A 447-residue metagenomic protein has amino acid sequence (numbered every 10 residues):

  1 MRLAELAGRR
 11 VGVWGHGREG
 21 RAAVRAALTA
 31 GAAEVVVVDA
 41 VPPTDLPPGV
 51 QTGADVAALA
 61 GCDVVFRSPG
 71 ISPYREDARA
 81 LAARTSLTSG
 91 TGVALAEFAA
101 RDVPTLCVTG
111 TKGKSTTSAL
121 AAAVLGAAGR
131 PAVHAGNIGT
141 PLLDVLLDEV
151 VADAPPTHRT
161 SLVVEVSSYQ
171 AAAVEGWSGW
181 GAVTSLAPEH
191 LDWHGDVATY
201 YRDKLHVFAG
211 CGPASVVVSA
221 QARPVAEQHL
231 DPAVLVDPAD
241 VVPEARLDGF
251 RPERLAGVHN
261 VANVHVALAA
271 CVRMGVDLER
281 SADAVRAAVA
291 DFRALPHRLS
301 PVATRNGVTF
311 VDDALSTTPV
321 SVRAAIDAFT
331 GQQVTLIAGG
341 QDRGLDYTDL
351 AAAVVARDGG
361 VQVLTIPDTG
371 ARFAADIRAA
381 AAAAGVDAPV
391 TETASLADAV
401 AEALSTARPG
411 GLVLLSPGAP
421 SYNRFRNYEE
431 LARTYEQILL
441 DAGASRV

Functional and structural regions predicted by a protein language model:
M1-R10, W14-C107, A290, R298-S300 (+3 more regions): Short, basic phosphate-binding NTP loop
R2-A4, R10-V11, A22-A26, F250-G360: Nucleotide phosphate-binding/pyrophosphate-handling subdomain across enzymes that bind or process nucleotide phosphates
W14, V38, E165, V183-S185 (+2 more regions): Short beta-strands and strand-loop turn motifs
A27, V65, V108, N137 (+10 more regions): Residue-level signal for inorganic ion chemistry
E34-A40, V217-Q221, T335-G339, D358-T369: Short internal beta-strands
D45-A54, R84-L87, V103, W180-G181 (+2 more regions): Active-site regions of enzymes building and remodeling cell-envelope glycoconjugates
L46-P48, Y347-G411, R446-V447: C-terminal helical cap/extension that packs against the catalytic core of soluble nucleotide-cofactor enzymes
P69, P73-S215, A220-P232, E436-V447: Phosphate-binding loop of NTP-binding sites
